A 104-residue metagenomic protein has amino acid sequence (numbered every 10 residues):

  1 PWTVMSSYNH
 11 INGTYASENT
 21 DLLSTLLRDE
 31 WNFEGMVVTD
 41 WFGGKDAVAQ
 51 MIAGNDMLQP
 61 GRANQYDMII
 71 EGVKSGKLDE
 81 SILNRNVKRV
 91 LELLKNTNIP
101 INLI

Functional and structural regions predicted by a protein language model:
P1-I104: Glycoside hydrolase catalytic-domain context in secreted enzymes
